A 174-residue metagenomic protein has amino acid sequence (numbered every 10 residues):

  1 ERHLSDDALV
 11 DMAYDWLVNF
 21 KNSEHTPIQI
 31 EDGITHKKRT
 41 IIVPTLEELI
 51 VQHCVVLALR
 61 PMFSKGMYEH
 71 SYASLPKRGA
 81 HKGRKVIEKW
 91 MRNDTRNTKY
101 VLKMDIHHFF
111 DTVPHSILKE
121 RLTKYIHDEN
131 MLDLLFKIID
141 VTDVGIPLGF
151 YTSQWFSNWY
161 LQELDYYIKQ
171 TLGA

Functional and structural regions predicted by a protein language model:
E1-D15: Non-catalytic, polymerase-adjacent accessory regions of viral genome-replication enzymes
M12-D15, V86-A174: Conserved polymerase palm-domain catalytic core
A13-K37, I50, H127-V141: Reverse-transcriptase-like RNA-dependent polymerase core
I34, E47, C54, L59-F63 (+4 more regions): Generic hydrophobic/packing signal
I34, E47, P76, I106-F110: Short, flexible loop/turn elements at secondary-structure junctions
K38-M67, D143-Q170: Conserved pre-motif C helix in the palm subdomain of viral-like polymerases
Q52, V56, R60, P76-K85 (+1 more regions): Well-ordered mid-protein domain cores that form the structural environment of catalytic cofactors
M67-P76: Short, glycine/acidic-rich hinge or "gate" loops at secondary-structure transitions that mediate conformational
